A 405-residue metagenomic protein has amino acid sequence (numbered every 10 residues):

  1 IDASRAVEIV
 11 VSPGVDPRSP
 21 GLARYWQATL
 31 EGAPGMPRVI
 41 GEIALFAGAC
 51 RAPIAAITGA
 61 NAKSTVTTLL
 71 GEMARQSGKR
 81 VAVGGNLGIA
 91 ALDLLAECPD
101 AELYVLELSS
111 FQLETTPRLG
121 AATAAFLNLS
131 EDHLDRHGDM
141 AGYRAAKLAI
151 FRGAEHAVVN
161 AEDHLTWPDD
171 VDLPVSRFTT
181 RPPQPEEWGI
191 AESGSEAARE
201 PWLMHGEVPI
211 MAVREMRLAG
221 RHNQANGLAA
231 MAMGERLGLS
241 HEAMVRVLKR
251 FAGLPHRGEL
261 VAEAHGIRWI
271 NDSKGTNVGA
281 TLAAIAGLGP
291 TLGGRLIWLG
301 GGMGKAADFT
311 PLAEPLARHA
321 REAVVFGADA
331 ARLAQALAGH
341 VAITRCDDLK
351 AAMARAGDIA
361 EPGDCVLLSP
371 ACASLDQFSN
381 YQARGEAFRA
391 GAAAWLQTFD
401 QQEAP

Functional and structural regions predicted by a protein language model:
D2-A6, P13, P17-P174, T291 (+1 more regions): Phosphate-binding loop of NTP-binding sites
I9, I57, N86, E107 (+10 more regions): Residue-level signal for inorganic ion chemistry
R38-L45, G84, N160-A161, D172-S195 (+4 more regions): Beta-strand->loop->alpha-helix junctions that form or flank phosphate-binding loops in nucleotide-handling enzymes
T67, E187-M211, L254-A262: Acidic-glycine-rich active-site phosphate/pyrophosphate-binding loop
V158-A161, L296-G300, H319-A328: Short internal beta-strands
M211-A320, Q335-A338: Nucleotide phosphate-binding/pyrophosphate-handling subdomain across enzymes that bind or process nucleotide phosphates
T310-D364, E403-A404: C-terminal helical cap/extension that packs against the catalytic core of soluble nucleotide-cofactor enzymes
A371-Q397: Glycine/aspartate-rich loop-and-adjacent alpha/beta segment that forms the canonical ThDP
